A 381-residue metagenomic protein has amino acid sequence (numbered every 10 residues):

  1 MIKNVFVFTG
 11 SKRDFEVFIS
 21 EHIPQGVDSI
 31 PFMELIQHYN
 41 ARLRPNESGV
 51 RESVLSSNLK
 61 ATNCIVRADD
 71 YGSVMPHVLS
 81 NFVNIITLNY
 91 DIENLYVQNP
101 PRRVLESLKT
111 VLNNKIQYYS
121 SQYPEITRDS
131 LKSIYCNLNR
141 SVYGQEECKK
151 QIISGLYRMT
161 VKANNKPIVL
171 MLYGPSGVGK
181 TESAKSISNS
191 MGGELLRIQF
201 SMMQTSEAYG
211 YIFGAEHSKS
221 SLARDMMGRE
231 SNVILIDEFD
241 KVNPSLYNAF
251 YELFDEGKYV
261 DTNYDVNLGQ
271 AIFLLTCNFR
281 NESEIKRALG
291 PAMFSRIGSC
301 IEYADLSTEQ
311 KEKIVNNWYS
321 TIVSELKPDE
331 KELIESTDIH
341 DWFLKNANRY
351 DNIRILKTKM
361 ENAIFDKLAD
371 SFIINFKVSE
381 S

Functional and structural regions predicted by a protein language model:
I2-F32, K166-I198: Walker A/P-loop
R42-K60, N84-I85, Y211-E238, N263-D265: Conserved alpha-helical scaffold flanking the Walker A/P-loop in AAA+ ATPase domains
E52-S56, T62-L79, G228-D255, E284-F294 (+1 more regions): Conserved AAA+/SF3 P-loop NTPase catalytic/coupling segment centered on the Walker-B
I92, N99-V104, S218-L222, E238-L246 (+2 more regions): Canonical AAA+ ATPase core
E106-I126, G193-L195, K286-L306: A short helix-turn-beta junction within AAA+ P-loop NTPase domains corresponding to the substrate/partner-engaging
S121-K150, S206, D305, K345-D351: Dynamic helix-loop-helix/coil hinge segments at AAA+ ATPase domain boundaries and subdomain interfaces
R128-V169, E361-D370: Pre-Walker A (pre-P-loop) alpha-helix and adjacent loop at the N terminus of AAA/AAA+ ATPase modules, a conserved
S190-S218: AAA+/P-loop NTPase substrate/partner-engagement loops
